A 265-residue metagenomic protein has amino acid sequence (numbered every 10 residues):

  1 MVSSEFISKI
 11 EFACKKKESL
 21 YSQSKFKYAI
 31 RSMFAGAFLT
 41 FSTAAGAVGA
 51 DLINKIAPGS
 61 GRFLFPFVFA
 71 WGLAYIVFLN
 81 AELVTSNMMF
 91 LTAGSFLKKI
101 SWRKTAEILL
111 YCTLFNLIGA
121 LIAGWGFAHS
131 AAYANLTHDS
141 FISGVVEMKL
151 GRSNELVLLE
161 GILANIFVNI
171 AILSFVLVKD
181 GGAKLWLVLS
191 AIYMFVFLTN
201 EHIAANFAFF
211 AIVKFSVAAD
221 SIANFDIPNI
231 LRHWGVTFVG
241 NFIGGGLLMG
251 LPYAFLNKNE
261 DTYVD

Functional and structural regions predicted by a protein language model:
M1-D265: Alpha-helical transmembrane segments and their helix-helix packing motifs
